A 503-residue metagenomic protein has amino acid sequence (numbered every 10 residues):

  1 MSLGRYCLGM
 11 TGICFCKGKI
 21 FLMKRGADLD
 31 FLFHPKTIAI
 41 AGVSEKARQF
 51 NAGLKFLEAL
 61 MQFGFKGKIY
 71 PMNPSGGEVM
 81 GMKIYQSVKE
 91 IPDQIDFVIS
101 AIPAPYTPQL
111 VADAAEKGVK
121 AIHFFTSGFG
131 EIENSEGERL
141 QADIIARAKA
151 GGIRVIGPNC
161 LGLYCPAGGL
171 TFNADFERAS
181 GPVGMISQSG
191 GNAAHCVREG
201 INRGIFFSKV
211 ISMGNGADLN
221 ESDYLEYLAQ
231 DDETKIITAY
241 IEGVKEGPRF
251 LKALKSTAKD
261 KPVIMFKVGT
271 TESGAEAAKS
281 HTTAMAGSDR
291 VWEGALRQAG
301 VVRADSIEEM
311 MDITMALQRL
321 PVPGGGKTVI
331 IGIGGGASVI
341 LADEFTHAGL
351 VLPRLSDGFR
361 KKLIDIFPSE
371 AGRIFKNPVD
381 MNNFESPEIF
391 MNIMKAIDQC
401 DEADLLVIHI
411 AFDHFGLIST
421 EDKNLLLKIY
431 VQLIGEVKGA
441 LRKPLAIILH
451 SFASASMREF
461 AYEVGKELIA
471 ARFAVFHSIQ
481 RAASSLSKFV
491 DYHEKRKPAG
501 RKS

Functional and structural regions predicted by a protein language model:
C7, C14-C16: Cysteine-centered motifs
I13-C14, F21: Short amphipathic alpha-helical "recognition" segments used for binding
K19-S503: Catalytic-core regions of core metabolic enzymes, especially those transforming organic acids/acyl-group intermediates
